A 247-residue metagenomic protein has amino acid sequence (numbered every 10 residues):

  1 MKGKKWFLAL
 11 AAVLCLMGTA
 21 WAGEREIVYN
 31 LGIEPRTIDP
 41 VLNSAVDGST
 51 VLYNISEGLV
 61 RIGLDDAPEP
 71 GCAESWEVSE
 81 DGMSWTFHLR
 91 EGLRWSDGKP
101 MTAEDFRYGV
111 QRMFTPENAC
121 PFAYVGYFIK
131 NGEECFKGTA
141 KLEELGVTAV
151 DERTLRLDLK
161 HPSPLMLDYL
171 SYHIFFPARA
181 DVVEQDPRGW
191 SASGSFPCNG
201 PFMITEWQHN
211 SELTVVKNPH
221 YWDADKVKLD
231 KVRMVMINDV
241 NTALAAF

Functional and structural regions predicted by a protein language model:
M1-L8: Bacterial N-terminal signal peptides that target proteins for export
A9-M17: Bacterial N-terminal signal peptides
G18-A22: Sec/Tat signal peptide C-region and signal peptidase I cleavage site
E24-R36, E74, S84-T86, F106-G109 (+4 more regions): Short, well-ordered beta-strand elements
N30-E80, Q111, S195-N199: N-terminal lobe/hinge region of extracytoplasmic solute-binding protein
E74-F122, R156, A246: Aromatic- and charge-enriched surface segment that lines or borders ligand/interaction sites
H88, R107, P121-D181: Surface-exposed binding/hinge segments that line and control ligand-binding clefts or catalytic entry sites
E144, R153, L159-R233, D239-T242: Gly/Pro-rich hinge or "lid" segments in bacterial periplasmic/extracellular proteins
